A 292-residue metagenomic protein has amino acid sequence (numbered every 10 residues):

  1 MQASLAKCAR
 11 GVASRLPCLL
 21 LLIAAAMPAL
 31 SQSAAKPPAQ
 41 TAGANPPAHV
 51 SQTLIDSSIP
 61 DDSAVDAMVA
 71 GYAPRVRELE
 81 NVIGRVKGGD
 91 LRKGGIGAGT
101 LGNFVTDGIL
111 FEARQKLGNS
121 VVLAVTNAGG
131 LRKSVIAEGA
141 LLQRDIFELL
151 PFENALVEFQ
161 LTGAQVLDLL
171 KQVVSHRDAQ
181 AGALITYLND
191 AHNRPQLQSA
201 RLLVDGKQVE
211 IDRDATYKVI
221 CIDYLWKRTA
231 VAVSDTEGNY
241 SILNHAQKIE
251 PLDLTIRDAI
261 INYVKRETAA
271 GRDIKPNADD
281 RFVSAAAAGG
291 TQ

Functional and structural regions predicted by a protein language model:
M1-V12: N-terminal secretory signal peptides that target proteins for export/translocation
Q2, P28-S31: Position-driven detector of the extreme protein N-terminus
R15-P28: Bacterial N-terminal signal peptides
Q32-Q292: Catalytic centers of hydrolytic enzymes
